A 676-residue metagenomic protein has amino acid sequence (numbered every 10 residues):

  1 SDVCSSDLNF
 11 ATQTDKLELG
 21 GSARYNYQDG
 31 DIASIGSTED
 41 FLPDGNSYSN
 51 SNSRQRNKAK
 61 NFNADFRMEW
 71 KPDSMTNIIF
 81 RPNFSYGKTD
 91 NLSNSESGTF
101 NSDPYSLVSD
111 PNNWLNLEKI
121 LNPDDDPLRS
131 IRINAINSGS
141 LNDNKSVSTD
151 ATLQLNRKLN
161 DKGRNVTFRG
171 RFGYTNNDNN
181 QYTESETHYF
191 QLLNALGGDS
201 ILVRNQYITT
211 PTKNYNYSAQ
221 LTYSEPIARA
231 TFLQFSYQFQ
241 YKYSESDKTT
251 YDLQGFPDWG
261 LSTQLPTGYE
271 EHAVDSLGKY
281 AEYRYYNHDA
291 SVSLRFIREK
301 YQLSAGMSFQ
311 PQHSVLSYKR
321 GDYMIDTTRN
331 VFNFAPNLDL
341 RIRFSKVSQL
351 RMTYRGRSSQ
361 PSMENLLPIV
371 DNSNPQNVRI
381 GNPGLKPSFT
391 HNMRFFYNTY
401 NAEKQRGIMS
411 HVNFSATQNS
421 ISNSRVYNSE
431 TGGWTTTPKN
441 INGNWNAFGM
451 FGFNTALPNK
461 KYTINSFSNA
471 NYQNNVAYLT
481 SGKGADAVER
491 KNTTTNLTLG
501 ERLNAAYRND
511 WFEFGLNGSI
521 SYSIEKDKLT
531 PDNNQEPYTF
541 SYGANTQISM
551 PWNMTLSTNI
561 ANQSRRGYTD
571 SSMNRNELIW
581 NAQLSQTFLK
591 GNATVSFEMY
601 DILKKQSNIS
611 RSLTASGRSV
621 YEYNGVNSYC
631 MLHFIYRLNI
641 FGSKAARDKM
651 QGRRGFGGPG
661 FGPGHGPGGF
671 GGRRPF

Functional and structural regions predicted by a protein language model:
S1, S6-F676: Primarily recognizes Gram-negative and organellar outer-membrane beta-barrels
